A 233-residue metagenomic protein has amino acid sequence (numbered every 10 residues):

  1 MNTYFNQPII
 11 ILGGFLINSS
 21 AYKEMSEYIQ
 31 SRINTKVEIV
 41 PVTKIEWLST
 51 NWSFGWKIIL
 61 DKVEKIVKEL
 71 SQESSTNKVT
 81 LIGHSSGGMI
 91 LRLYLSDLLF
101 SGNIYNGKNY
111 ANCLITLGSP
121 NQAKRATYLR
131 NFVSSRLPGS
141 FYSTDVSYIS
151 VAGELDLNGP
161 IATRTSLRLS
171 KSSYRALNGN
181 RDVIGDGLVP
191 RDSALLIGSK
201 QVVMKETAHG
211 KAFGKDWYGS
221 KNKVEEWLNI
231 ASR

Functional and structural regions predicted by a protein language model:
N2-V79: Active-site catalytic motif of lipid deacylating hydrolases and related acyltransferases
G13, V37, K57-P160: Serine-dependent carboxylesterase/thioesterase catalytic core of lipase-like alpha/beta-hydrolase/SGNH enzymes
A21, L93, F100, A126 (+2 more regions): Short, function-defining helix-loop hinge/capping sites that tune catalysis or transport
K23, S49-W52, A126-L129, G159-R164 (+1 more regions): Short aromatic-enriched loop/helix-cap "lid" or pocket-rim segments at secondary-structure transitions that line
S26-I29, D97-F100, R130-S134, S166-R168 (+1 more regions): Glycine-rich, phosphate-binding/catalytic loops in enzymes
T43-I45, P120, E154, T207: Short, solvent-exposed coil/turn elements at secondary-structure transition points
T144-R233: C-terminal catalytic-base region of ester-bond hydrolases, centering on the histidine of the charge-relay
